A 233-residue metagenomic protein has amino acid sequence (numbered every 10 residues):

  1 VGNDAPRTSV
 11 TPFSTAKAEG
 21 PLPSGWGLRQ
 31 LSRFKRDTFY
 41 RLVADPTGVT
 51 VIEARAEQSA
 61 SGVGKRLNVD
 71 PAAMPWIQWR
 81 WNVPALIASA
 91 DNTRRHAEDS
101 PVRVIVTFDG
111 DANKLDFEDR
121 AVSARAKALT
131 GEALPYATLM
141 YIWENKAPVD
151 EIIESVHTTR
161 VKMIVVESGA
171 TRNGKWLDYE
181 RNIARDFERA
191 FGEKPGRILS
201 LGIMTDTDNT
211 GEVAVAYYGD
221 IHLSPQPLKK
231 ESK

Functional and structural regions predicted by a protein language model:
V1-R33, F117-A124, K233: Extracellular carbohydrate-recognition regions
F13, L201, D220-L223: Extracellular beta-strand elements of beta-rich domains used for carbohydrate recognition/degradation or cell-matrix
T38-G62: Short carbohydrate-recognition loop motifs
R66-I77, A170-N173: Extracellular/lumenal carbohydrate-interaction signature centered on repeated Trp-anchored short motifs
R95-V102, A216: Short coil-to-beta strand junction motifs in C2/discoidin
D99, D109-H157: Extracellular/luminal beta-rich ligand-recognition and adhesion surfaces characterized by aromatic-Gly/Pro-enriched
V102-V104, T159-G169, N173-G211: Extracellular beta-strand ligand-recognition surfaces/modules
V104-V106, V215-L228: Exposed low-complexity, polar/acidic, P/S/T/G-rich flexible segments that act as propeptides, protease-susceptible
